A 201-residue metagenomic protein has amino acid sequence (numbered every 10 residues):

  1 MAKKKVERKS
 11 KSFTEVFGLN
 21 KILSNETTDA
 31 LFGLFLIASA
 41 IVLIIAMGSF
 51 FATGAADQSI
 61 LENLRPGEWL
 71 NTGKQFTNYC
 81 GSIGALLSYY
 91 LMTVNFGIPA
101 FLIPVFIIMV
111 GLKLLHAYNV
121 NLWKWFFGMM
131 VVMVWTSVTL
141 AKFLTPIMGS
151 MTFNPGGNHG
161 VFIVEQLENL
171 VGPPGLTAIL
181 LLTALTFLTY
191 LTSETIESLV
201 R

Functional and structural regions predicted by a protein language model:
M1-R201: Alpha-helical transmembrane segments used as membrane anchors
